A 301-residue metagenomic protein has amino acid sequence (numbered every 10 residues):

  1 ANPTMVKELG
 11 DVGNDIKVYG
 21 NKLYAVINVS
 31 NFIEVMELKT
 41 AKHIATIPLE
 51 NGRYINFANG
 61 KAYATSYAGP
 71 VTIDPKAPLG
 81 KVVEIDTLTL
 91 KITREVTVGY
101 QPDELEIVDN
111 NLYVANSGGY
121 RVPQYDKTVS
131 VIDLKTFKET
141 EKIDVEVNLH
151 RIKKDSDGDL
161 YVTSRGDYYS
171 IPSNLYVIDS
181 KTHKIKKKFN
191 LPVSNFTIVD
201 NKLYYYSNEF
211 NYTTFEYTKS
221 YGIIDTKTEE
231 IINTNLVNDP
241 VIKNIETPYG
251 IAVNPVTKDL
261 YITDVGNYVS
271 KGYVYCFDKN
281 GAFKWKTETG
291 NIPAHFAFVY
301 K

Functional and structural regions predicted by a protein language model:
A1-K301: Predominantly soluble domains enriched in secretory-pathway, periplasmic, or organellar proteins
